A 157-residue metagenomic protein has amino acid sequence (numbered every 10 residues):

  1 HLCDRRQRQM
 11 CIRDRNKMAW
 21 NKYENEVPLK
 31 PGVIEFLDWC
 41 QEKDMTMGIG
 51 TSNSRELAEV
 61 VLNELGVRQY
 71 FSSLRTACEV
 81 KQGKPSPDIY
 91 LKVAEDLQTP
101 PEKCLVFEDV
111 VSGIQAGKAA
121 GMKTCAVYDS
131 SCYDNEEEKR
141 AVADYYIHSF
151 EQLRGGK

Functional and structural regions predicted by a protein language model:
H1-I12: Single conserved hydrophobic/aromatic residue that forms the stacking wall/gate of nucleotide- or nucleobase-binding
R8, M45, E102: Switch/coupling loops of ABC transporter nucleotide-binding domains
I12-R15, K30, K84, K118: A general lysine-centric signal
R13-A19, F71-L74: Short, basic/glycine-rich phosphate-binding loops at helix/coil junctions that contact nucleotide phosphates
A19-K22, L97: Hydrophobic recognition helices of helix-based DNA-binding modules
N21-I49, R55, E59: Short, acidic loop-to-helix structural element flanking the phosphoryl-transfer center in phosphate-processing enzymes
D38-Q41, R55, E59-K157: Asp-based, Mg2+/Mn2+-dependent phosphohydrolase catalytic module
